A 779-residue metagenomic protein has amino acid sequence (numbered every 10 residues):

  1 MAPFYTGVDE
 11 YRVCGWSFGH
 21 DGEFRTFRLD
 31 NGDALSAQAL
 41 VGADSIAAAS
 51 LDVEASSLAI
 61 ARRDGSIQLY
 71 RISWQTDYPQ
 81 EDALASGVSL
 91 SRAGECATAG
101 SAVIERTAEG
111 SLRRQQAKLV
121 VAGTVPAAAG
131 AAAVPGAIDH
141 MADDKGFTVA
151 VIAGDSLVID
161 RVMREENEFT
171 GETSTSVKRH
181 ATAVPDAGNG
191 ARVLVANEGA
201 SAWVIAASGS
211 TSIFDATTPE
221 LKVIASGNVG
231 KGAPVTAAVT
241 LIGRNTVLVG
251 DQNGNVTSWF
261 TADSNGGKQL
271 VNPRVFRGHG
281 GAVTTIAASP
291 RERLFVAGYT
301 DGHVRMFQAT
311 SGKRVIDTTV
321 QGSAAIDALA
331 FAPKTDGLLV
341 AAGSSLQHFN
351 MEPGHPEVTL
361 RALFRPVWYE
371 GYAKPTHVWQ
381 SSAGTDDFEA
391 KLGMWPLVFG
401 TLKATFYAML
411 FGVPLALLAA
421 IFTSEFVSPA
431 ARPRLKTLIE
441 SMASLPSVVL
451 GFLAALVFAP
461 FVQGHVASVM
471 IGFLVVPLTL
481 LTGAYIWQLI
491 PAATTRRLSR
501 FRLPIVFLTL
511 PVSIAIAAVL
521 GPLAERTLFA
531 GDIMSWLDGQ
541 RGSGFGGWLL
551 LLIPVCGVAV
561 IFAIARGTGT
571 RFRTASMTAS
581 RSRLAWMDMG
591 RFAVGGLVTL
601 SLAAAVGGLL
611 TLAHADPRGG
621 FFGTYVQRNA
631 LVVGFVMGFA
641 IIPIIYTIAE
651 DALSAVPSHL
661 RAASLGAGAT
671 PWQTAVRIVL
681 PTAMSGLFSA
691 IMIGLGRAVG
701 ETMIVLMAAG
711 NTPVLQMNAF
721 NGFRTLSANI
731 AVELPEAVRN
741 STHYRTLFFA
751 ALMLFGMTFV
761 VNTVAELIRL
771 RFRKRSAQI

Functional and structural regions predicted by a protein language model:
M1-F4, V8-Y11, G15, N31-E54 (+16 more regions): Periplasmic/extracellular loop-to-transmembrane helix junction in inner-membrane transport proteins
G15, L58, V149, A202 (+3 more regions): Hydrophobic beta-strand positions that form the internal "hydrophobic ladder" of WD40/Gbeta-like beta-propeller blades
W16, F24-F27, I67-I72, L157-M163 (+5 more regions): WD40-repeat beta-propellers
K391-T405, A459-T479, T494-S513, P522-I561 (+1 more regions): Loop-to-helix entry region at the N-terminal start of transmembrane alpha-helices in multi-pass membrane transporters
T482-T494, G521, A559-A575, G608 (+5 more regions): C-terminal transmembrane helix and the adjacent membrane-cytosol boundary/short C-terminal tail of inner/organellar
Q540, G619-G623, V705-F755: Interhelical loop and adjacent transmembrane-helix boundary motif in polytopic membrane transport permeases
Y646-I648, P671-M707: Transmembrane alpha-helices
